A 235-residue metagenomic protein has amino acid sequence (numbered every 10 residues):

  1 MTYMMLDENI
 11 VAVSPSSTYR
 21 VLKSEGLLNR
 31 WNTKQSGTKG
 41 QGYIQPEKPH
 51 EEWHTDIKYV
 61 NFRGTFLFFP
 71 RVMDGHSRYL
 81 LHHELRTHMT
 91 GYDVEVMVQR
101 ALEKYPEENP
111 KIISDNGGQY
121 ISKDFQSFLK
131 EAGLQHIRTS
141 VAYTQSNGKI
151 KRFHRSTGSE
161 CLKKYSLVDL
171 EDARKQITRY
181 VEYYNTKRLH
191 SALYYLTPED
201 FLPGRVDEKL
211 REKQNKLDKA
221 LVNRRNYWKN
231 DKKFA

Functional and structural regions predicted by a protein language model:
M1-E52, T144, L202-V206: Basic, flexible linker segments flanking DNA-binding modules in nucleic acid-interacting mobile-element proteins
H50-V60: Two-metal-ion RNase H-like nuclease active-site motif
F62-F68: Short, flexible loop/turn motifs enriched in small residues
T65, H83-E107: Active-site beta-loop-alpha junctions of metal-dependent nucleic acid enzymes, especially the RNase H-like/DDE
D74-G75: Short, acidic, Ser/Thr-enriched surface-loop or helix-capping motifs
E107-S122, Y194-E199: Acidic/histidine-rich, metal-coordinating catalytic segments
K111-N116, K130-K149, Y165-L170: RNase H-like polynucleotidyl transferase catalytic core
A132, S156-A235: C-terminal domain-tail junction helix/linker
